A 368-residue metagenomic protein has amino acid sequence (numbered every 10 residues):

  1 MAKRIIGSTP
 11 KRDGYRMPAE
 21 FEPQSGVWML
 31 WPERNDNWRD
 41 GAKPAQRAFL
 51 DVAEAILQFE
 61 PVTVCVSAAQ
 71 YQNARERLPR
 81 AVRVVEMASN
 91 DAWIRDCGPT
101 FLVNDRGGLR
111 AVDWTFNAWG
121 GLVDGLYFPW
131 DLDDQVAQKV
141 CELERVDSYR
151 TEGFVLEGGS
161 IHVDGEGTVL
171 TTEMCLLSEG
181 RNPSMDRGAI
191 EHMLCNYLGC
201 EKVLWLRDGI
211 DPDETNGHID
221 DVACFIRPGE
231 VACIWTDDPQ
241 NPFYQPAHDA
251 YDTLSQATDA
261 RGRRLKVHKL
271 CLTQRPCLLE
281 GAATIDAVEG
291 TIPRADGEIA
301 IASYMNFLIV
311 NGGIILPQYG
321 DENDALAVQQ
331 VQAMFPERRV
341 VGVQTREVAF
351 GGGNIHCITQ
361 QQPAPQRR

Functional and structural regions predicted by a protein language model:
M1-R368: Histidine/cysteine-enriched polar flanking segments
